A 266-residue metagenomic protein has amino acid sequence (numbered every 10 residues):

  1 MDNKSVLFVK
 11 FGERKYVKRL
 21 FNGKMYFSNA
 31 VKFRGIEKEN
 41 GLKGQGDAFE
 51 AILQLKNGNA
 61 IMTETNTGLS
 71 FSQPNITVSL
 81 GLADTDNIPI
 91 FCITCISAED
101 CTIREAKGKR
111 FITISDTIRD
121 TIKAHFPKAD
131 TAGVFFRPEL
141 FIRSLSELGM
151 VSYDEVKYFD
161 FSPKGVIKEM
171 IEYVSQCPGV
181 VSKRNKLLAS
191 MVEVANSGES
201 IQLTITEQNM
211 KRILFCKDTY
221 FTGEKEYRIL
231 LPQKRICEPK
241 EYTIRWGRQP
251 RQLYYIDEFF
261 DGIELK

Functional and structural regions predicted by a protein language model:
M1-K266: NAD-dependent ADP-ribosyltransferases
